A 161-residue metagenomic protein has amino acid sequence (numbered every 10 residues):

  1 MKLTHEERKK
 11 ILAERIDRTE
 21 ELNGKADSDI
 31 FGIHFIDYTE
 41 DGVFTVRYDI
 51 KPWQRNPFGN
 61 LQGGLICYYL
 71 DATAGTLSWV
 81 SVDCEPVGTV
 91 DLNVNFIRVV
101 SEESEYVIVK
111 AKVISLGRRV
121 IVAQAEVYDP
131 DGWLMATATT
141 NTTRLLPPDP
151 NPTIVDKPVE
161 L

Functional and structural regions predicted by a protein language model:
M1-L161: Terminal targeting signals and extreme-terminal segments of soluble enzymes
